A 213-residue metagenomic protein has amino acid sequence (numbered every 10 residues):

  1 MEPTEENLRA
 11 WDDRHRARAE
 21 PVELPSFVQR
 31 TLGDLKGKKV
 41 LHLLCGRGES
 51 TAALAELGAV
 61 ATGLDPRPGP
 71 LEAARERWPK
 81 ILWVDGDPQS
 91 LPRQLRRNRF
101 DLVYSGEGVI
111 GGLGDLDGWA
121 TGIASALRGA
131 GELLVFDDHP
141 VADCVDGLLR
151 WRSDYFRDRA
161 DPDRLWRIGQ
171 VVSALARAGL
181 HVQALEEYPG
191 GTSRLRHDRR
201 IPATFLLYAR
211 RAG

Functional and structural regions predicted by a protein language model:
M1-K36, E49-A53, A73: Conserved class I S-adenosyl-L-methionine
L41-L91: Class I SAM-dependent methyltransferase SAM/SAH-binding core
R93-V103: A short acidic, Gly/Pro-enriched loop at the edge of an enzyme's catalytic core that lines a small-molecule cofactor
D101-D117: A short SAM/SAH-binding and catalytic strip from SAM-dependent methyltransferases
D117-E132: A short glycine-rich, Lys/Arg-flanked "PGG" loop and its adjoining helix->strand segment in the class I
E132-A160: Conserved class I S-adenosyl-L-methionine
P162-L185: Short alpha-helix
A178-L180, L195-G213: Core SAM-dependent methyltransferase catalytic element
